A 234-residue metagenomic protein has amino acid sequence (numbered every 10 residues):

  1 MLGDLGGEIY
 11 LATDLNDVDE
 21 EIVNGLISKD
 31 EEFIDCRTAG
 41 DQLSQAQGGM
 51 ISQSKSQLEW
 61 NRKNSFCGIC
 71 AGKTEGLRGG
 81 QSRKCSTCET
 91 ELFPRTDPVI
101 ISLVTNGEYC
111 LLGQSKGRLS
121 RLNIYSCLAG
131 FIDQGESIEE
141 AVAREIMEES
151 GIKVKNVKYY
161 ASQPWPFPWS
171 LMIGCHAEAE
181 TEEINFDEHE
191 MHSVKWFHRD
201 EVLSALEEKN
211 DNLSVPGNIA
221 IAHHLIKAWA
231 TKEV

Functional and structural regions predicted by a protein language model:
M1-N64, E75, S120-Y125, D187-V234: Nudix hydrolase/Nudix homology domain
D4-G7, N106-E108, T181: Short acidic-glycine loop/turn motifs at beta-strand connectors
Q53-T105: Cys/His-rich short segments
R83-S126, F131, K153-V154: N-terminal strand-loop-strand
I100, I173, H192: Change "...and in nucleic-acid phosphodiester-cleaving endonucleases..." to "...and in nucleic-acid processing enzymes
C127-Y160, C175, T181-E183: The catalytic Nudix box helix
F167-I173: A short, glycine/Asx- and small/polar-enriched loop/turn that sits immediately N-terminal to a beta-strand
